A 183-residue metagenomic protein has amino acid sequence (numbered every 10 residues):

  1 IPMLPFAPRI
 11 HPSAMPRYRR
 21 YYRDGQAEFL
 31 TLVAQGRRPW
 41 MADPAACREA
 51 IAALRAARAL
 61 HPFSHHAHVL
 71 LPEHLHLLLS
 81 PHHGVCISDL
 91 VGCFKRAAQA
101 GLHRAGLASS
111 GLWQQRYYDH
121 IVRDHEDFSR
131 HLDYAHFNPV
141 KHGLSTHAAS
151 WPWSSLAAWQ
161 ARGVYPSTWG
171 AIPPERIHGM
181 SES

Functional and structural regions predicted by a protein language model:
I1-S183: Short catalytic/metal-binding and nucleic-acid-binding patches
